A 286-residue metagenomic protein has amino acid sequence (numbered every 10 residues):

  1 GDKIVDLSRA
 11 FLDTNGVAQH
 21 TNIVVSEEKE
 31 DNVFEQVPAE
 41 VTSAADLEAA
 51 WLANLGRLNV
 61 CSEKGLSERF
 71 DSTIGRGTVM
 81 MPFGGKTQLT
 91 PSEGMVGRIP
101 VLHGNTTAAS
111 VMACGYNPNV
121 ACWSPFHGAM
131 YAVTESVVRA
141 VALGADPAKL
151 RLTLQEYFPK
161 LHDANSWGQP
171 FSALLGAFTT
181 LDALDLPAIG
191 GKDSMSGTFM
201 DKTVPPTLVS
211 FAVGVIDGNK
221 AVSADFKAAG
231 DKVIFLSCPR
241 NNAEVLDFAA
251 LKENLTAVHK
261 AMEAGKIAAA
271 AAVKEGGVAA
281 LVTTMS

Functional and structural regions predicted by a protein language model:
G1-S286: Glycine/proline-enriched, intrinsically flexible loops and inter-domain linkers
